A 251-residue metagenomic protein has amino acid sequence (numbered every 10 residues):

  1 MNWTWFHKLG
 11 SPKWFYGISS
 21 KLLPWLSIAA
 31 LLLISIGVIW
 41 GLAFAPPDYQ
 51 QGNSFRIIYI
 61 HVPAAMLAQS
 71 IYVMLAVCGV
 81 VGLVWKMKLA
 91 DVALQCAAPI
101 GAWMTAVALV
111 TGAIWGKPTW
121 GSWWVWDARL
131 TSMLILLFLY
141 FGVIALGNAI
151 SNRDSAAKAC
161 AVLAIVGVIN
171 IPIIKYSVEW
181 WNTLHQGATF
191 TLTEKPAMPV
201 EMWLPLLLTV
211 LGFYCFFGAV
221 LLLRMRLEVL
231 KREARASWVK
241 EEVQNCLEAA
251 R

Functional and structural regions predicted by a protein language model:
M1-R251: Polytopic transmembrane helical bundles with strong interfacial aromatic enrichment
